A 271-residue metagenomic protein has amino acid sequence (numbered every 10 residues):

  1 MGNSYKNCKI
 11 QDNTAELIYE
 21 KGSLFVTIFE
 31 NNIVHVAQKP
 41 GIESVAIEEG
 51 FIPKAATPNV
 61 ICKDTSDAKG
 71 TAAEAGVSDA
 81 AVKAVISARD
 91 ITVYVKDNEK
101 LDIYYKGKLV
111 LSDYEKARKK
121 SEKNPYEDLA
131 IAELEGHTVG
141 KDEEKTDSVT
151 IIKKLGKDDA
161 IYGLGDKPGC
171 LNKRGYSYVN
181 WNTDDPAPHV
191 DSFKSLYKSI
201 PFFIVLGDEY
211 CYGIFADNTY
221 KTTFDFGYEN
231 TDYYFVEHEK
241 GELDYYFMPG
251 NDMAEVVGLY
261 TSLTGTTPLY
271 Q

Functional and structural regions predicted by a protein language model:
M1-Y270: N-terminal accessory segment at the very beginning of proteins
